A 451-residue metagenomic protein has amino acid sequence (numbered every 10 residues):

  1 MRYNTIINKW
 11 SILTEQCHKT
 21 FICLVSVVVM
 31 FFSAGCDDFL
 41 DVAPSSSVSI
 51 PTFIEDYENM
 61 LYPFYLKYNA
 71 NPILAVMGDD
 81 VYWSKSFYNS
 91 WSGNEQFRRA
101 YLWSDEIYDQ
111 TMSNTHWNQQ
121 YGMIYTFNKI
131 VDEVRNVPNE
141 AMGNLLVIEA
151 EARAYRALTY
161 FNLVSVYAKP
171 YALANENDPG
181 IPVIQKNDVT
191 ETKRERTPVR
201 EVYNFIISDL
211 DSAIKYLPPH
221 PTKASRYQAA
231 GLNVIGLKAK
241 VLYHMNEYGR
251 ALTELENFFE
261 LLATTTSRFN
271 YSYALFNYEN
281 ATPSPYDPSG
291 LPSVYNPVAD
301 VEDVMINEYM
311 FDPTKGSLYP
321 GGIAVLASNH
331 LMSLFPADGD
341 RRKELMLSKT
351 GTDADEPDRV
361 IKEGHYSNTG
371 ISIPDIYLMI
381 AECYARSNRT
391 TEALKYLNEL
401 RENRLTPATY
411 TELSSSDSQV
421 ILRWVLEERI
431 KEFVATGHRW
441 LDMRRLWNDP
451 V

Functional and structural regions predicted by a protein language model:
C36-Y82, L255, A408-T409, D449-V451: Membrane-proximal, proline-rich intrinsically disordered regions
E95-Y167, T197, E201, L210 (+4 more regions): Conserved, well-structured interaction surfaces
V166-F205: Short coil/linker segments at helix-helix boundaries
Q228, R250-P374, T406-E412, S418-W424 (+3 more regions): Hydrophobic-face positions in mid-chain alpha helices that act as interaction patches
